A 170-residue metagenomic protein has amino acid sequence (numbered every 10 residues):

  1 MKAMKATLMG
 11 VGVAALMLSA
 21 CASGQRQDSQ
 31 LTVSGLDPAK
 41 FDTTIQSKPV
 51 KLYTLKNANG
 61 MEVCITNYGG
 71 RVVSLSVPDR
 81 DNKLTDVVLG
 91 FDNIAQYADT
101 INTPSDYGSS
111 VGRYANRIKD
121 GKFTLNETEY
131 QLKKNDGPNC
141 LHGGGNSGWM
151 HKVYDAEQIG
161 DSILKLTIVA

Functional and structural regions predicted by a protein language model:
M1-G10: Bacterial N-terminal signal peptides that target proteins for export
A14-A15: Residue-level signal for mature regions of secreted extracellular proteins and peptides
L18-A20: C-terminal motif of bacterial Sec signal peptides marking the signal peptidase cleavage site
A22-A170: Surface-exposed acidic/polar loop and edge beta-strand patches at domain peripheries
